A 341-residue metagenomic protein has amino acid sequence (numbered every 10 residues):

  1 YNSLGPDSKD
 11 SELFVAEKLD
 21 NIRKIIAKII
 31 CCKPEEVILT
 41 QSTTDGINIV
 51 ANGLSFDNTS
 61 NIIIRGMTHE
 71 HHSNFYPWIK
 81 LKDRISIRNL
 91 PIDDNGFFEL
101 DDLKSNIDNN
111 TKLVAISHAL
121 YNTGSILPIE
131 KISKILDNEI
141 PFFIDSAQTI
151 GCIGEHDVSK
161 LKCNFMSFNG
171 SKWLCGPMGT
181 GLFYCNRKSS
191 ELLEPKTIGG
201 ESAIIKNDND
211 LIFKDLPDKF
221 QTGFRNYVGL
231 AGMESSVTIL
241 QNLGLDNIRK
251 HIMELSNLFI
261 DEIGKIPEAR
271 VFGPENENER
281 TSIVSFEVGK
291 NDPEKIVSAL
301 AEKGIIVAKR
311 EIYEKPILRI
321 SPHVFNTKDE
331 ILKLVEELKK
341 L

Functional and structural regions predicted by a protein language model:
Y1-L341: Pyridoxal 5′-phosphate
